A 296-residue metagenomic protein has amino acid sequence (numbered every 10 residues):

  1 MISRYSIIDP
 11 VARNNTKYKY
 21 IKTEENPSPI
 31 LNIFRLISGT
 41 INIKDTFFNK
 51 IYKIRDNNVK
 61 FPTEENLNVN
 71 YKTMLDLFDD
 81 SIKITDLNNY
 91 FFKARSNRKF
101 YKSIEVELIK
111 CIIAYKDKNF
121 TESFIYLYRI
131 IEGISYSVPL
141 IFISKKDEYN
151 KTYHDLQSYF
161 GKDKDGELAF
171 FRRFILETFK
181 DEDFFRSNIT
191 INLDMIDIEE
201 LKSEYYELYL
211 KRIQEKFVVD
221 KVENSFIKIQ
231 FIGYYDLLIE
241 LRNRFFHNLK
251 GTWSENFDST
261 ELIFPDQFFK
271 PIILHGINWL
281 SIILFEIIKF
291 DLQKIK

Functional and structural regions predicted by a protein language model:
M1, T16-Y52, N150-K151, D183-N224: Long hydrophobic alpha-helices with heptad-repeat/coiled-coil character
M1-I109, I113-I125, I263-I295: Charged, non-catalytic interaction/linker regions at domain boundaries that couple catalytic cores to substrate
S6-T16, D197-H247, T252-K296: Amphipathic, Lys/Arg-enriched alpha-helical patches that create a basic surface for binding polyanionic ligands
F48, S81, P139, S144-K145 (+3 more regions): General "foldedness" signal
L67-I213: Helix-loop junctions and short alpha-helical segments
